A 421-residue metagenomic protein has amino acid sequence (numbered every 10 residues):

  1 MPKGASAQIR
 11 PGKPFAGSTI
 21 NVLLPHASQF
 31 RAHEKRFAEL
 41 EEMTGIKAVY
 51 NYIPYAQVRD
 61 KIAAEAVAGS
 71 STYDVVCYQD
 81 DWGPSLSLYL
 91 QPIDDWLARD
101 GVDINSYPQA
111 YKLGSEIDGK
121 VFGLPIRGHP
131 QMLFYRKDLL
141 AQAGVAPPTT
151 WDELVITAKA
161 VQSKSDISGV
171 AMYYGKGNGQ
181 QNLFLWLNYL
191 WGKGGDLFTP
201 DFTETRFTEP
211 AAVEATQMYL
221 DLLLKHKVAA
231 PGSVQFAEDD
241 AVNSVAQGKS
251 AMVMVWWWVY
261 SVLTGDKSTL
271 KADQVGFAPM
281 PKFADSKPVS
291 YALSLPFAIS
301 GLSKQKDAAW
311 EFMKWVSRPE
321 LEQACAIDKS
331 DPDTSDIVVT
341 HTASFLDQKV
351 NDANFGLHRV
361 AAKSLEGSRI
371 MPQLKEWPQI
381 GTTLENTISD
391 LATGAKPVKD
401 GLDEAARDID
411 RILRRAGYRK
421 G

Functional and structural regions predicted by a protein language model:
G4-P14, Q79-M132, A146, V155 (+6 more regions): Hinge/lid segment of periplasmic solute-binding proteins
I9-P11, A27-A48, L384, L402: Short, polar/charged alpha-helical segment
R10-G17, D94-Q109, Y174-N178, K193-E214 (+6 more regions): Short, solvent-exposed loop/beta-turn-alpha elements that line the ligand-binding surface or hinge of extracytoplasmic
A16-A27, I46-N51, D74-V75, V170 (+1 more regions): Short, well-ordered beta-strand elements
T19, V275-P279, I327-N386, D390 (+1 more regions): Long, aromatic- and glycine/proline-rich binding clefts that accommodate carbohydrate-like moieties
R36-Y107, D138-T149, N243-S244, K249-M252 (+1 more regions): Extracytoplasmic "Venus flytrap"/periplasmic binding protein-like
D118-I126, Q131, E153-T205, Q217 (+2 more regions): Extracytoplasmic/periplasmic solute-binding protein
T157-A160, D201-S233, G276, M280: Glycine-centered hinge/linker elements that transmit conformational signals in sensory and ligand-binding systems
